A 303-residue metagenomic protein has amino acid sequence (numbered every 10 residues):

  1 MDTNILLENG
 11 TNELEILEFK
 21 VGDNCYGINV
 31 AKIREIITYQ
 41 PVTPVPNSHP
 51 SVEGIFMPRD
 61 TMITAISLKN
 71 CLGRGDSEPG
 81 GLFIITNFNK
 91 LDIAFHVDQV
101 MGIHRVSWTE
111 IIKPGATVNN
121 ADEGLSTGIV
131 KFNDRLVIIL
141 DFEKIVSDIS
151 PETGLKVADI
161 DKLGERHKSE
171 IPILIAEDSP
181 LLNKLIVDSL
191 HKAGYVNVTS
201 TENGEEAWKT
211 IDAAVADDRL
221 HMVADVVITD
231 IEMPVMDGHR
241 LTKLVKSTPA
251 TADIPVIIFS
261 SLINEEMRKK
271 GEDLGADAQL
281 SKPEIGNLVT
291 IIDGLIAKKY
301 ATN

Functional and structural regions predicted by a protein language model:
D23, E170-L181, I186-L190, V227: Conserved acidic segment of CheY-like receiver
I36-V52, V100-K131: Flexible, small-/acidic-enriched active-site or ligand-binding loops
D60, M233: Receiver (REC) domain active-site loop signature in two-component systems and cognate sites in sensor histidine kinases
S200-V226: Acidic, metal-coordinating helix/loop segments flanking the phosphotransfer/catalytic sites of two-component signaling
N203, D237-R240: Acidic catalytic/metal-coordinating carboxylates
H239-A252: Short amphipathic alpha-helix used as the core "switch/output" element in two-component signaling
R240, I263-S281, G286: Alpha4 helix (beta4-alpha4-beta5 surface) of REC/receiver domains from two-component response regulators
I257-F259: Hydrophobic/aromatic residues positioned on beta-strands within the core alpha/beta folds
